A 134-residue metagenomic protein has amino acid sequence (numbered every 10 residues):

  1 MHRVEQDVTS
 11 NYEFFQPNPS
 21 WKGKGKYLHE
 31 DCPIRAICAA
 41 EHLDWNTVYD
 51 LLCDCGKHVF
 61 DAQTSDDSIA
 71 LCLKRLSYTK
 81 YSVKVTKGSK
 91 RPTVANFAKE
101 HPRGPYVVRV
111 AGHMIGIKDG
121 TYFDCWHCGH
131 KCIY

Functional and structural regions predicted by a protein language model:
M1-A62, D66-L71, R75-L76: Active-site nucleophile-adjacent alpha helix/oxyanion-hole segment immediately C-terminal to the catalytic cysteine
Y12, Y27, Y49, Y78-Y81 (+3 more regions): Sequence-level detector for tyrosine residue identity
G56-G112, K118-H127: Conserved active-site-adjacent core of cysteine acyl-enzyme catalytic domains
C128-Y134: Glycine-rich, aromatic-bearing surface loops/beta-hairpins
